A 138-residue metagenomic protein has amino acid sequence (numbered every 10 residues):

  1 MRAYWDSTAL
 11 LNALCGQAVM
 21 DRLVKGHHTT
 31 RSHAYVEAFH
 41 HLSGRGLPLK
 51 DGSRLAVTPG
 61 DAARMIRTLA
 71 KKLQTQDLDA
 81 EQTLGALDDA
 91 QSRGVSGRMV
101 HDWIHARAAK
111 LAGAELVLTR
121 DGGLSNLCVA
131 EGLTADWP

Functional and structural regions predicted by a protein language model:
M1-E37, H41-T58: Short, well-structured N-terminal submotif of metal-dependent ribonuclease cores
M1-R2, A106-P138: Acidic, PIN/NYN-like endoribonuclease modules and their adjacent C-terminal/linker elements
A18-L23, A63-I66, A106, S125: Short amphipathic alpha-helical segments and helix-helix/interface helices
H28, K71-Q76, A135: Short secondary-structure junctions
Y35, A62-I66, T83-L84: A general structural signal for well-ordered alpha-helical segments in protein cores
E37-A38, G85, N126-L127: Phosphate- and divalent-cation-binding pockets in alpha/beta enzyme and binding domains that engage nucleotide-derived
H40-L42, D61-A62, I66-L69, T75 (+1 more regions): Anionic, Ser/Thr-rich low-complexity intrinsically disordered regions
K72-G122: Active-site neighborhoods of divalent-metal-dependent phosphate/nucleic-acid chemistry enzymes
